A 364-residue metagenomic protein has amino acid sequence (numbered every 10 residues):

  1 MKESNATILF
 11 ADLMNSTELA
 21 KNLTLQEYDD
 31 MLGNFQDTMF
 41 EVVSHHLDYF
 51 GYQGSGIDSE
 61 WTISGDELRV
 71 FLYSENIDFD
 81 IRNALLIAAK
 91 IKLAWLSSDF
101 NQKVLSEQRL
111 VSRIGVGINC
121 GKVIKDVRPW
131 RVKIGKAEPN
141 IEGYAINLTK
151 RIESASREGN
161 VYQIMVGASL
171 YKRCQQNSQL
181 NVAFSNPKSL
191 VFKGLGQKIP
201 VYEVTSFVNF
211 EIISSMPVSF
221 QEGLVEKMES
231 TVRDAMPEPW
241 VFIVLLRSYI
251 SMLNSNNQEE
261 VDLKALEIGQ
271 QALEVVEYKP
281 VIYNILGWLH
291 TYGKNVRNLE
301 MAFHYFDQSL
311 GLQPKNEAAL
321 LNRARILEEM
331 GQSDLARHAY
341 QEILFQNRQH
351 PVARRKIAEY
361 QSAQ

Functional and structural regions predicted by a protein language model:
M1-L86: Catalytic NTP-binding/metal-coordinating core of nucleotidyl cyclase/transferase enzymes
M1-N5, E158-V275, H304, Q308 (+3 more regions): Intrinsically disordered, glycine/charged-rich C-terminal tails and inter-domain linkers that flank nucleotidyl cyclase
L47-D80, S98-G143: Catalytic core of nucleotidyl cyclases, primarily class III adenylyl/guanylyl cyclases
E238, Y278-K279, N316, H350: Residue-level recognition of tetratricopeptide repeat
R247-I250, N254, W288, R325 (+1 more regions): Residue-level recognition of tetratricopeptide repeat
Y292-N295, E329, S362-A363: Register position in tetratricopeptide repeats
